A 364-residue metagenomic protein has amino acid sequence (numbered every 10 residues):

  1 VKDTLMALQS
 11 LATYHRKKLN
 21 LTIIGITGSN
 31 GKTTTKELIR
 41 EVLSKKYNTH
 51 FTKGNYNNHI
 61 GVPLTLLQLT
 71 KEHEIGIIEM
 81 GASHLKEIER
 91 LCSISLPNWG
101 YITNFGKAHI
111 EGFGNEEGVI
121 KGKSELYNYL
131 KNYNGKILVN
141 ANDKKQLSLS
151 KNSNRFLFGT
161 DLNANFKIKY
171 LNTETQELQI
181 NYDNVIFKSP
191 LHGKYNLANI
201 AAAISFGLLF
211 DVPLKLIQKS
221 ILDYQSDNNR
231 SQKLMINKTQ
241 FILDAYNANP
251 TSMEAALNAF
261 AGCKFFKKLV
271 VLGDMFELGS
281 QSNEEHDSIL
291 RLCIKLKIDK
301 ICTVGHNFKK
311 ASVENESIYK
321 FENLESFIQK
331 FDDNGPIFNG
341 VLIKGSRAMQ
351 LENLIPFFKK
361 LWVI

Functional and structural regions predicted by a protein language model:
V1-D3, I318-F327: Short acidic-hydrophobic, aromatic-tinged amphipathic segments that line or gate anion-handling sites
M6-A141, K145-N154, G207, I328-F338 (+1 more regions): Phosphate-binding loop of NTP-binding sites
L21-I24, Y101-K107, N140, L243 (+3 more regions): Short beta-strands and strand-loop turn motifs
I26, N228-R230, A348, E352-L354: ATP-dependent carboxylate/acyl-activation modules
A82-L85, G106-A108, N142-K144, N247-A248 (+4 more regions): Short glycine-rich anion-binding loops that position phosphate/pyrophosphate groups of nucleotides and phosphorylated
N98-Q240, F265-F266, R291-K300, N307-I318 (+1 more regions): Acidic, Mg2+-coordinating active-site environments of NTP-dependent enzymes
S226-D227, A245-S317, S346, V363-I364: Active-site beta-alpha connecting loops in nucleotide-dependent enzymes
